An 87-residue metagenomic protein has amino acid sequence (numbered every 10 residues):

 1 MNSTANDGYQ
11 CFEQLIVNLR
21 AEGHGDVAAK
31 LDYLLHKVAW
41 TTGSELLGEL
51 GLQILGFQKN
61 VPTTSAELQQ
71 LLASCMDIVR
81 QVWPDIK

Functional and structural regions predicted by a protein language model:
M1-K87: C-terminal-biased regions
